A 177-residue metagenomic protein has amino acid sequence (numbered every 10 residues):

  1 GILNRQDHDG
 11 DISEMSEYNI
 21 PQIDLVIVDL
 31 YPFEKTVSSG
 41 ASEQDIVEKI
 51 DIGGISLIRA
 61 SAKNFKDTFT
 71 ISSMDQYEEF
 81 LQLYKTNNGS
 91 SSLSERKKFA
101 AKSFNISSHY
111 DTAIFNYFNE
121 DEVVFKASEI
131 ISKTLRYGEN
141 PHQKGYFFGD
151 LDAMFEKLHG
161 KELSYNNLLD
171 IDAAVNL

Functional and structural regions predicted by a protein language model:
G1, I23-Y31, V47-K49, I55-S56 (+4 more regions): Structural motif
G1-F33: Glycine-rich nucleotide/cofactor/substrate-binding loop typically near the N-terminus or early in the first domain
Q6, I52, L168: Catalytic, metal-anchored helix/loop core of enzyme active sites in primary metabolism
S16-P21, S39-G40, I50-D51, A60-K63 (+2 more regions): Solvent-exposed alpha-helices and their adjacent loops that cap or buttress functional pockets in soluble metabolic
Y31-I50, S56, D170-L177: Short, hydrophobic/aliphatic alpha-helical segments
F33-S42, A62, G149-E162: Gly-rich Lys/Arg/Thr-decorated short loops/hinges at beta-loop-alpha junctions or inter-strand turns that position
K49-I50, A60, T68-S132, R136: Internal gly/pro-rich beta-alpha loop/helix module that stabilizes soluble enzyme cofactors or their anionic handles
E122-L177: Long, structured protein-protein interaction/assembly regions in large complexes
